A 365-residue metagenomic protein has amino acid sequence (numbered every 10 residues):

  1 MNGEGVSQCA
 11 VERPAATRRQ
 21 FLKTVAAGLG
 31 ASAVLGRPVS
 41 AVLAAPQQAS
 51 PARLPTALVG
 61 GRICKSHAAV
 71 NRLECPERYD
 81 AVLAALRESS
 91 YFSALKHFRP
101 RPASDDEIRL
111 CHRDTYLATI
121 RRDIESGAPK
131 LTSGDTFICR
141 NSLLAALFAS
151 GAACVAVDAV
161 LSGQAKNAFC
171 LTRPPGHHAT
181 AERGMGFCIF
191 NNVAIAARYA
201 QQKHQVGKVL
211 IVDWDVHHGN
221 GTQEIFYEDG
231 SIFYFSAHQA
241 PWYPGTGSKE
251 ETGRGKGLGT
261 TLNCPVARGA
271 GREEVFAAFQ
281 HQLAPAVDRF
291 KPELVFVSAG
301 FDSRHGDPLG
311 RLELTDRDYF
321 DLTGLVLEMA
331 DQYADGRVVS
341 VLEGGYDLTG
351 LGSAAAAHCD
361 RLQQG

Functional and structural regions predicted by a protein language model:
N2, Q8-G365: HDAC/HDAC-like amidohydrolase catalytic core signature
